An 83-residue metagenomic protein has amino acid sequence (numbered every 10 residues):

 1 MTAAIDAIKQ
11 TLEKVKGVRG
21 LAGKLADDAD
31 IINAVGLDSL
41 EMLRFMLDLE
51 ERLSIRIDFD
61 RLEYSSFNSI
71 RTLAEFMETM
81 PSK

Functional and structural regions predicted by a protein language model:
M1-K24, E75-K83: Thiotemplate assembly-line natural product biosynthesis machinery
K9, D28, M46: Generic structural marker for isolated residues within well-ordered, non-membrane alpha-helices of soluble domains
K16-G36, S54-R61: Phosphopantetheine carrier-protein modules
S39: Catalytic nucleophile serine of serine hydrolases, specifically the conserved "nucleophile elbow" pentapeptide
L43-S66: Phosphopantetheinylated carrier protein domains
S66-F76: Short, cationic-aromatic polyanion-contact patches
